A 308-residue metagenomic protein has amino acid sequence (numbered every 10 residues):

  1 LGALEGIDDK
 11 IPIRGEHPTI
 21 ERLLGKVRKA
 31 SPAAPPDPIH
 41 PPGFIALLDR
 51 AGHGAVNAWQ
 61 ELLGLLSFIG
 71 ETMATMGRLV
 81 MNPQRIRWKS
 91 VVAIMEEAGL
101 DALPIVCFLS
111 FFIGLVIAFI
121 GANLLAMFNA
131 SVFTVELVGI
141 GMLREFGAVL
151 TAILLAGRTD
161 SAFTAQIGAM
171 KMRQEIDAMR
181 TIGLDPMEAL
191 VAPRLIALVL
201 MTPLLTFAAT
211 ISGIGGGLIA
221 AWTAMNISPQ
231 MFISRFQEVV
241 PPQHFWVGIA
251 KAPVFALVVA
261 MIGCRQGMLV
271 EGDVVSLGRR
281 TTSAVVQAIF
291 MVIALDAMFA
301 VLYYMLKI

Functional and structural regions predicted by a protein language model:
L1-P35: Amphipathic alpha-helical interaction surfaces in cytosolic regulatory modules
D37-V92, Q266-E271: Short, membrane-interfacial amphipathic segments enriched in basic
I69-E96, L115-L137: Hydrophobic transmembrane alpha-helix segments characteristic of membrane transport and insertion machinery
Q84-W88, E96-C107, I289: Membrane-interface helix starts
W88, F119-R144, I211-P253, L257 (+2 more regions): Membrane-interfacial helix-loop-helix connectors in multipass membrane proteins
D101, I105, L109, A130-F163 (+2 more regions): Loop-to-helix entry region at the N-terminal start of transmembrane alpha-helices in multi-pass membrane transporters
Q166-A192, L277: Short cytoplasmic-facing helical segments at TM-TM junctions of multi-pass membrane proteins
P186-T206, A284: Start (N-cap) of specific transmembrane helices in multi-pass transporter permeases
